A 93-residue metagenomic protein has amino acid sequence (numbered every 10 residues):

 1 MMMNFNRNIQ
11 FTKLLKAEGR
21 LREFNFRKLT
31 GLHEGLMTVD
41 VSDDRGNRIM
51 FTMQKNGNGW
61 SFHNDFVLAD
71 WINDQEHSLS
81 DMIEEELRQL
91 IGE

Functional and structural regions predicted by a protein language model:
M1-H33: Negatively charged, low-complexity tracts enriched in Asp/Glu with abundant Ser/Thr
Q10-T12, L36, R48-M50: Exposed beta-strand and adjacent loop surfaces of beta-rich binding modules that mediate intermolecular recognition
L14-K16, D40-D44: A generic structural motif
F26-K28, M37-V41, N64: Residue-level recognition of conserved beta-strand positions in structured domain cores
G31-L32, D44-N47: Short, charged/polar surface micro-motifs in flexible loops or helix N-caps
H33-M37, N58-S61: Hydrophobic residues embedded in beta-strands of well-ordered beta-sheets
N47-E93: Acidic, low-complexity intrinsically disordered segments
